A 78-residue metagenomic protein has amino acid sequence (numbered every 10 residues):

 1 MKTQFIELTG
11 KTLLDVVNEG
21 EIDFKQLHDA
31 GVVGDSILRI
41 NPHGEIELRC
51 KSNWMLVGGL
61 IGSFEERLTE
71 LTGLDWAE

Functional and structural regions predicted by a protein language model:
K2-L13, N53-E78: Mixed-charge, Lys/Arg-enriched low-complexity segments
N18-T69: Acidic, low-complexity, intrinsically disordered interaction modules
